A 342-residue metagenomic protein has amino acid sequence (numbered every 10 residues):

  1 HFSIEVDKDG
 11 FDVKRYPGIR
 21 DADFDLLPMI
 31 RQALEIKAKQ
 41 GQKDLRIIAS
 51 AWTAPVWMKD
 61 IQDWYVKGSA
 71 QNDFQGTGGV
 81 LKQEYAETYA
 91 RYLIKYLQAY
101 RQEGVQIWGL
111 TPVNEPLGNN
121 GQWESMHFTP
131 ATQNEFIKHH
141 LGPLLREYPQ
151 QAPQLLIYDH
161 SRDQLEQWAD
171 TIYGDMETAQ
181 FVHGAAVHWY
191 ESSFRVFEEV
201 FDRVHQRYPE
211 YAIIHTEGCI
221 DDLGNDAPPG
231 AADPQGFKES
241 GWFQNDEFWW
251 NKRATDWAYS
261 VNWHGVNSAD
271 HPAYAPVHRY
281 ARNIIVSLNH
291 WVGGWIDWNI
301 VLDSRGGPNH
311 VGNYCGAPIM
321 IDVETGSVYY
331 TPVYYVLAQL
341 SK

Functional and structural regions predicted by a protein language model:
H1-W108, F128-A131, H139-G142: N-terminal catalytic cores of secreted or lumenal carbohydrate-active enzymes
F2, P55-N72, P116-Q122, L165-Q167 (+2 more regions): Short acidic/His/Gly/Ser-rich catalytic and metal-binding motifs that mark active-site loops of diverse hydrolases
D25-P28, Q32, E84, T88-K95 (+7 more regions): Extracytoplasmic/secreted proteins, especially bacterial periplasmic and envelope-associated proteins
A38, Q42-L45, P153, Y208-Y211 (+1 more regions): A short helix->loop->beta-strand "cap" motif at the edges of active sites that frequently abuts
I47-A49, G109-P112, H215, W295-D297: A structural signal for short, well-ordered beta-strand segments and their strand-loop junctions that often border
A51-V56, V113, S161, V301: Short glycine-enriched loops at secondary-structure junctions
Y85-P112, P116-D226, G230-A254: Active-site neighborhood of glycoside hydrolase catalytic domains
H215-Q339: Aromatic/acidic polysaccharide-binding cleft in carbohydrate-active enzymes
